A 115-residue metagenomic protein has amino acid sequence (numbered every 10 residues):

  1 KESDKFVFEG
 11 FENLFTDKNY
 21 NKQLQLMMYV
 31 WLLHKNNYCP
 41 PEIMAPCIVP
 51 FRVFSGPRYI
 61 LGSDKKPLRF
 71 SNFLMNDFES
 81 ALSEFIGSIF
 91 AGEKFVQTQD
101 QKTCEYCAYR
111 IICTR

Functional and structural regions predicted by a protein language model:
K1-R115: RecB-family 4Fe-4S metal-dependent nuclease core
